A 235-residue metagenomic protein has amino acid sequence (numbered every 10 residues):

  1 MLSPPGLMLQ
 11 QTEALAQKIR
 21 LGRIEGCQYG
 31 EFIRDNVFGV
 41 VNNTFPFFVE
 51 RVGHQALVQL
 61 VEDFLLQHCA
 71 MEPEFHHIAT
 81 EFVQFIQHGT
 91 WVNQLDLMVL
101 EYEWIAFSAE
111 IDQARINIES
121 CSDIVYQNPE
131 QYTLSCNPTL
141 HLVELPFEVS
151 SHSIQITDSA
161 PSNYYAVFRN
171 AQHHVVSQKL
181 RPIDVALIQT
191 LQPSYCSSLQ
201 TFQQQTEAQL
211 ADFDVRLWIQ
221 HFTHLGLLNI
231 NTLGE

Functional and structural regions predicted by a protein language model:
M1-A114: N-terminal, charged low-complexity regulatory/assembly segments
T44-F47, A186-L187, W218: Short, hydrophobic/aromatic alpha-helical segments in well-folded domains
L57, A211, I230-N231: A local structural micro-motif
L66-A186: Hydrophobic packing positions characteristic of elongated beta-solenoid/beta-helix-type spike/fiber shafts
R169, H173, K179-A208: Short amphipathic alpha-helical interface segments
Q209-H221: Short amphipathic alpha-helical interaction segments
T223-G234: A short, conserved structural fragment
